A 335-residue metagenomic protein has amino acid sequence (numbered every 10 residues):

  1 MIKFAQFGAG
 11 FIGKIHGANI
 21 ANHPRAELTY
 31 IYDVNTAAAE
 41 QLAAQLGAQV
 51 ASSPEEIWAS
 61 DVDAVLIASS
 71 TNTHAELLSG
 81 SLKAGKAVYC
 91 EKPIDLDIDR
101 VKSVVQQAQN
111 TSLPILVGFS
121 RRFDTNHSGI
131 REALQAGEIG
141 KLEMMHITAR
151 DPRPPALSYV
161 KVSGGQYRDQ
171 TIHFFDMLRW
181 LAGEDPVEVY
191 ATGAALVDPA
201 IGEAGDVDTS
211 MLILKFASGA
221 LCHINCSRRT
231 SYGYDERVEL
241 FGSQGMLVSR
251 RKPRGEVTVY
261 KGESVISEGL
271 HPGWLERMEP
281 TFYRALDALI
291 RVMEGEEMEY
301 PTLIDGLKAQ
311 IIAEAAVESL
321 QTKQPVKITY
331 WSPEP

Functional and structural regions predicted by a protein language model:
M1-Q45, P335: N-terminal Rossmann-like dinucleotide-binding module
Q49-S60: Short acidic low-complexity segments
V62-A64, S70-T71, A75-R122, G137: Beta-strand-loop-alpha-helix segment that lines the small-molecule cofactor/substrate pocket of alpha/beta enzymes
A64-I67, K102, N110-L113, A217 (+1 more regions): C-terminal helix-rich "cap/oligomerization" subdomain common to oxidoreductases
Q106-P114, S128-L142, F241-G242: Basic phosphate/pyrophosphate-binding loop/patch that engages nucleotide-derived ligands
T148-V160: Pol beta-like nucleotidyltransferase catalytic core
L157-L221, S227-Y232, I304: Rossmann-like dinucleotide-binding domain that binds NAD(P)(H)
G202-E203, A217-R284, P335: NAD(P)-dinucleotide binding in Rossmann-like oxidoreductases
